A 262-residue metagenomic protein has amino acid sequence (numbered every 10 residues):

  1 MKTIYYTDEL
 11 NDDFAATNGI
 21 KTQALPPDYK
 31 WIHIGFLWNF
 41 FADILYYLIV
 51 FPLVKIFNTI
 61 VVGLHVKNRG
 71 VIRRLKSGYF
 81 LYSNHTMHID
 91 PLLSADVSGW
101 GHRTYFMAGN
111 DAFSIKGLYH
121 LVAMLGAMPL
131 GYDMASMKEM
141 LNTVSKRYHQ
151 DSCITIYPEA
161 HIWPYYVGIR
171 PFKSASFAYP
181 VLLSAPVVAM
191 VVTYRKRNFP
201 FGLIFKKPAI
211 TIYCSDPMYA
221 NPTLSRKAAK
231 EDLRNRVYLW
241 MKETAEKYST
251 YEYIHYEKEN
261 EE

Functional and structural regions predicted by a protein language model:
M1-F80, I89-L93, Y119, M124 (+1 more regions): Membrane-anchoring hydrophobic helices of lipid-metabolizing enzymes
M1-L25, L141-E262: Non-catalytic C-terminal accessory region of glycerolipid acyltransferases and related lyso-lipid remodeling enzymes
L45, I49, A135-S136, A229 (+1 more regions): Soluble or luminal CAZymes and related metallo-dependent hydrolases
V54-K55, M124-G131, E159-I162: Short, basic, glycine/proline-bearing loop/turn elements
I60-K67, K138, T193-K196: Short gly/ser/thr-rich secondary-structure transition/capping motifs
V62, M87, M134-K138, I169-R170: A conditional alpha-helix N-cap/helix-loop micro-motif detector
R74-M134: Catalytic core of membrane glycerolipid acyltransferases/transacylases, capturing the structured, soluble-facing
